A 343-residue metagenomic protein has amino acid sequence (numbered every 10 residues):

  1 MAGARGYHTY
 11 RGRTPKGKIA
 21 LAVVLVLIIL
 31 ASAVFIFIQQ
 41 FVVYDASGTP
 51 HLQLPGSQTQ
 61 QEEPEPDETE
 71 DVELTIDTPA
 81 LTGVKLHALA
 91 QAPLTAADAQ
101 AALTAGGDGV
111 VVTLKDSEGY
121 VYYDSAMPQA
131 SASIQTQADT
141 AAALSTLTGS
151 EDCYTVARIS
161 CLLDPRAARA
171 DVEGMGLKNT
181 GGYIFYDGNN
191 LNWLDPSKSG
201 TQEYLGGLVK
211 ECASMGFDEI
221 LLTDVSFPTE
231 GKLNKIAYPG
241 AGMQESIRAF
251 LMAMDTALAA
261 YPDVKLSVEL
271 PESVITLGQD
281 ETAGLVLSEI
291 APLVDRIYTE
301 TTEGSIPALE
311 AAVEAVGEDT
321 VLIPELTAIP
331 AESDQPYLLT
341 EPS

Functional and structural regions predicted by a protein language model:
M1-I19: N-terminal Lys/Arg-rich, disordered targeting/topogenic segments
L21-F37: Hydrophobic membrane-insertion alpha-helices, especially the h-region of bacterial N-terminal signal peptides
Q39-A46, V294-S343: Substrate-binding cleft of secreted/luminal carbohydrate-active enzymes
F41-G83: N-terminal, intrinsically disordered, polar/charged segments of Gram-positive cell-envelope systems that serve as
I76-L89, L162-K210: Active-site-adjacent "subsite" loops/lids of carbohydrate-active enzymes
H87, Y154-L163, L221-L222, M243-G284 (+2 more regions): Aromatic-lined carbohydrate-recognition surfaces of secreted/lumenal glycan-active proteins
T95-V121, E211-L221, I290-Y298: Catalytic domains of carbohydrate-active enzymes, especially glycoside hydrolases
Q100, D116-S160, L208, E230-L266: Aromatic-lined substrate-binding rim segments of carbohydrate-active enzymes
